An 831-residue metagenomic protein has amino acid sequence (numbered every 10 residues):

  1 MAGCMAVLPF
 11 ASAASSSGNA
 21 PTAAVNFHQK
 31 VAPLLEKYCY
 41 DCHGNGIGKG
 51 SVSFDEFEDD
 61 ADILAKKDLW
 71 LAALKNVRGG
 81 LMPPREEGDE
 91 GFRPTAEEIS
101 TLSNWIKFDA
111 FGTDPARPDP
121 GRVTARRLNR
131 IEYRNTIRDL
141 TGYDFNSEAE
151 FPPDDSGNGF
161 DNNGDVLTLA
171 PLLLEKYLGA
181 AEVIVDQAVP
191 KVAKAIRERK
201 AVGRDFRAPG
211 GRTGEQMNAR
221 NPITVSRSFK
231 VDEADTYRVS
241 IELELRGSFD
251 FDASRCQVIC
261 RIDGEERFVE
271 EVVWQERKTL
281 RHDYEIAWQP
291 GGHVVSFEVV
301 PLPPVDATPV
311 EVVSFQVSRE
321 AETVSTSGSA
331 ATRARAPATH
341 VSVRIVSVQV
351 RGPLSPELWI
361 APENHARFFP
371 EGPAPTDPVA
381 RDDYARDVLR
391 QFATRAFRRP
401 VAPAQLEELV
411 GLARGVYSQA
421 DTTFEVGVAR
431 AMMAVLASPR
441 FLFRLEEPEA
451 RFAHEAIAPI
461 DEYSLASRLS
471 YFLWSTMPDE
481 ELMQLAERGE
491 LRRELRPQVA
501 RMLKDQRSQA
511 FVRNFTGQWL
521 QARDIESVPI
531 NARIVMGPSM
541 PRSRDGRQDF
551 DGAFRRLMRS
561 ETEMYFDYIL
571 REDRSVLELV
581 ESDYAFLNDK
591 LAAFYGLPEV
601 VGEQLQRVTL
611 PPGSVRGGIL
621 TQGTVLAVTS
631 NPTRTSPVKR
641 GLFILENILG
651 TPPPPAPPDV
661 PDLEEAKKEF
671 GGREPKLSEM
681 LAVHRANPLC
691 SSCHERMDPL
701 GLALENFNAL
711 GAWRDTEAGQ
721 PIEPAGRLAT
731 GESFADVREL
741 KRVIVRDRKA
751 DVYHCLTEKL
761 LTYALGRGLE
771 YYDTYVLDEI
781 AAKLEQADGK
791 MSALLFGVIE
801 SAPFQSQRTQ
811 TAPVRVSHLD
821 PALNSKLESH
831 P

Functional and structural regions predicted by a protein language model:
M5, P9-E198, L302-V305, E320-E322 (+19 more regions): Aromatic- and Gly/Pro-enriched helix-to-coil junctions and flexible linker segments
A13-A72, G79-M82, E86-A96, I286-W288 (+10 more regions): Sequence context surrounding c-type heme c attachment/ligation sites in exported
Q29, K67, L71, N76 (+40 more regions): Conserved structured core elements
R122-T124, E132, T136, L140-T141 (+11 more regions): Extended surface/linker regions that mediate inter-domain or inter-protein docking in multi-component redox
T224, P370-V379, R395-A396, Y417-S418 (+12 more regions): Active-site-adjacent structural elements in folded domains
Q257-A374: Extended acidic/polar, glycine-enriched regions that form or flank non-catalytic beta-rich accessory modules
V410-A413, F424, L442-S467, P478-L570 (+4 more regions): Long, ordered, helix-rich scaffold segments
